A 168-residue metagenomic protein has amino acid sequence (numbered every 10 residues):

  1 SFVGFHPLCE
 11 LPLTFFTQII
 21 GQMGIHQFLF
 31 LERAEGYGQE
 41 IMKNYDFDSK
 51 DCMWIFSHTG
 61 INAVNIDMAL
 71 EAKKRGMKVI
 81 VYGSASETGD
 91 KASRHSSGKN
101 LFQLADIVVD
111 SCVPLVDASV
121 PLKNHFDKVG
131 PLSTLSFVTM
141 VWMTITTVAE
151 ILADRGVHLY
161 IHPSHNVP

Functional and structural regions predicted by a protein language model:
S1-T146: Glycine-rich phosphate-binding loops that contact phosphosugars or nucleotide phosphates
D117-P121, K128, V148-P168: Internal, active-site/partner-interface "lid" segment
